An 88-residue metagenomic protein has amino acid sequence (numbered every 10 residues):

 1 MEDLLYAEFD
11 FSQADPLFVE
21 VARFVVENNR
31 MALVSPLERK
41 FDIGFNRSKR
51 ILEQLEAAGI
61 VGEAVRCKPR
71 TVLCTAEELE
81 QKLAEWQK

Functional and structural regions predicted by a protein language model:
M1-K88: C-terminal intrinsically disordered, low-complexity extensions immediately downstream of enzyme catalytic cores
